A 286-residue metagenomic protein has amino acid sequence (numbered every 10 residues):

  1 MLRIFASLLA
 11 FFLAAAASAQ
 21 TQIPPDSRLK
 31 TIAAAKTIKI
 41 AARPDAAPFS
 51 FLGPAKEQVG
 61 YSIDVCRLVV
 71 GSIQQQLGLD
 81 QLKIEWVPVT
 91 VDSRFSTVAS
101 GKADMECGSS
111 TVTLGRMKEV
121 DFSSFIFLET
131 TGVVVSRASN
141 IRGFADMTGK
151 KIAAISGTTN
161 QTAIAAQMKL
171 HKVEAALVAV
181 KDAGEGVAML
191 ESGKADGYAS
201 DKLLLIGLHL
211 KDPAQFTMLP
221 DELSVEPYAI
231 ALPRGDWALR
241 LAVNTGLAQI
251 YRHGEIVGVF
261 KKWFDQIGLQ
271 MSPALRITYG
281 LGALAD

Functional and structural regions predicted by a protein language model:
R3-A15: Bacterial N-terminal signal peptides
Q20-I23, L29, G60-S72, A138-N140 (+4 more regions): Extended ligand-binding regions for polar small-molecule ligands
Q20-I23, T159-V178, P213, T217-M218 (+1 more regions): Ligand-binding clefts/hinges and TM-proximal coupling segments of bilobed small-molecule sensing domains
T21-E106: Extracytoplasmic small-molecule ligand-binding "clamshell" domains of the periplasmic binding protein/Venus flytrap
K39-P48, Q58-Q75, T111, E129-A183 (+2 more regions): Bilobed "Venus flytrap"/periplasmic-binding protein-like clamshell domains and structurally analogous long
P44, I126-A138, G184, K202 (+2 more regions): Periplasmic-binding protein-like
R67, G71, G78-D146, F216-T217 (+1 more regions): Acidic, polar ligand-binding/catalytic clefts
D92-S93, C107-E119, A163-L170, A188-S224: A ligand-binding cleft/hinge motif common to bilobed small-molecule-binding domains
